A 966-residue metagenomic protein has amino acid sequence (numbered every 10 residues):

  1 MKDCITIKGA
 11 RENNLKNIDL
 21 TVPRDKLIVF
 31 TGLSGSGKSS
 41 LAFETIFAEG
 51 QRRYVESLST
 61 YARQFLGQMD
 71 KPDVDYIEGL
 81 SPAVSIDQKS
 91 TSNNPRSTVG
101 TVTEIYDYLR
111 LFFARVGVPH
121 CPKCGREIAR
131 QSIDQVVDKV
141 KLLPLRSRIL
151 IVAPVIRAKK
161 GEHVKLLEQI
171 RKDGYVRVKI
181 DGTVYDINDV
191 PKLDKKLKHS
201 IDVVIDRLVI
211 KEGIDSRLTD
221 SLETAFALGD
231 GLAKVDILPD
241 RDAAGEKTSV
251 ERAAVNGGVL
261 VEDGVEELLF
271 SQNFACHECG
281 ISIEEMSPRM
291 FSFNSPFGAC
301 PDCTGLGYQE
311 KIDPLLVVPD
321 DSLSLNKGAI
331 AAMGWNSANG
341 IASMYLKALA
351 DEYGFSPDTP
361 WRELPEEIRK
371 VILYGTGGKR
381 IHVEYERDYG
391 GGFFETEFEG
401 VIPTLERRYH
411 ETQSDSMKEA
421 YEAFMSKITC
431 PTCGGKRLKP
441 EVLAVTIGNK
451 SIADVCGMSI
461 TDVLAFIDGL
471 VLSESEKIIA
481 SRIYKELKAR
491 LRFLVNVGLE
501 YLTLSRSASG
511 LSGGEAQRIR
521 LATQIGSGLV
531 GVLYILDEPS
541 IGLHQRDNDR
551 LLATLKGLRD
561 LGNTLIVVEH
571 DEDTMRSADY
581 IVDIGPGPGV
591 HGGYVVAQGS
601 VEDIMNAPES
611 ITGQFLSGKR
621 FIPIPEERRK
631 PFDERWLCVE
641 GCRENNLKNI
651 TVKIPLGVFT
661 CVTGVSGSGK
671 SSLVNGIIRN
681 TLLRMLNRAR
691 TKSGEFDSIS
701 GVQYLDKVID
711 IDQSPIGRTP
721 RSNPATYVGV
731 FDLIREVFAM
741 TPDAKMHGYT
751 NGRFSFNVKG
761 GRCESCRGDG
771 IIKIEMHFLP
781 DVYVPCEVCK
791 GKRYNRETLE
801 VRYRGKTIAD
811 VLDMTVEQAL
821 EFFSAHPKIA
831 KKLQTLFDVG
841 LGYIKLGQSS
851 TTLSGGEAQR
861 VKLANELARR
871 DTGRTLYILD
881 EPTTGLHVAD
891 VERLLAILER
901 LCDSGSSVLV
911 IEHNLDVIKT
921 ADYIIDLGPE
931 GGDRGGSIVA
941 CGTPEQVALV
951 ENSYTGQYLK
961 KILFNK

Functional and structural regions predicted by a protein language model:
M1-K966: Conserved phosphate-binding elements of NTP-dependent enzyme cores
